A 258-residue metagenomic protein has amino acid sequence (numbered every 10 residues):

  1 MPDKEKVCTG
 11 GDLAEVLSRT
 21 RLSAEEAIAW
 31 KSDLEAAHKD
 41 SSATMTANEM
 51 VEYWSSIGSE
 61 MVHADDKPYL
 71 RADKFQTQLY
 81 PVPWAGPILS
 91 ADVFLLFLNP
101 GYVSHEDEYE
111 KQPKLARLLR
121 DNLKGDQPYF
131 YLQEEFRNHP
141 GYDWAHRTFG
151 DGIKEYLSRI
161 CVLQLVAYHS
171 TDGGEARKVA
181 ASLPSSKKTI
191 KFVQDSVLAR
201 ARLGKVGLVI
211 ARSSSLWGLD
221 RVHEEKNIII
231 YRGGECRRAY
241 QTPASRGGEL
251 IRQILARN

Functional and structural regions predicted by a protein language model:
M1-L132, S196, D220-I228, N258: Active-site and ligand/interface coordination hotspots across diverse enzymes and nucleic-acid-associated assemblies
P2-L34, H38, S42, S158 (+1 more regions): Glycine/proline-rich loop-helix segments at beta-alpha junctions forming the active-site rim of enzyme cores
Y69-W84, P140-F149, L183-L198: A Trp-anchored, charged/polar loop motif used as the substrate-binding/catalytic surface of acyl/ester-handling
P113-G173: Low-complexity, serine/threonine/proline-enriched polar segments
